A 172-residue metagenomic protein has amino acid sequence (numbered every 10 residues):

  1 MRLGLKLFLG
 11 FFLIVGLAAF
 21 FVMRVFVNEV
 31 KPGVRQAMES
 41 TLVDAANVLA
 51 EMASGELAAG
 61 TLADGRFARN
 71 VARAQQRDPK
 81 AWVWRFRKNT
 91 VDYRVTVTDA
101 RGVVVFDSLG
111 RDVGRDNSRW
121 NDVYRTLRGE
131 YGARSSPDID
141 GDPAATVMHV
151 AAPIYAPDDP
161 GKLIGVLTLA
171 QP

Functional and structural regions predicted by a protein language model:
M1-V27: Extreme N-terminal signal-anchor transmembrane helix of membrane signaling/transducer proteins, especially in bacteria
V25-A53: Juxtamembrane membrane-water interface segments immediately C-terminal to a transmembrane helix
R66-W82, D92, V103-A145: Extracytoplasmic/periplasmic sensor domains and loops in membrane signaling proteins
T98, V105, Y155-D158: Core beta-strand residues in small-molecule sensory/regulatory alpha/beta domains
P143-A156: A short beta-strand signature within small-molecule sensing/ligand-binding domains used in signal transduction
H149, V166-T168: Short hydrophobic beta-strand segments that form the core of ligand-binding sensory/regulatory domains
Y155-A156, T168-P172: Helix-start (N-cap) segments at beta->loop->alpha junctions that couple sensory/regulatory domains to adjoining helices
P160-L163: Glycine-rich acetyl-CoA-binding "A-motif" of GNAT/NAT acetyltransferases
